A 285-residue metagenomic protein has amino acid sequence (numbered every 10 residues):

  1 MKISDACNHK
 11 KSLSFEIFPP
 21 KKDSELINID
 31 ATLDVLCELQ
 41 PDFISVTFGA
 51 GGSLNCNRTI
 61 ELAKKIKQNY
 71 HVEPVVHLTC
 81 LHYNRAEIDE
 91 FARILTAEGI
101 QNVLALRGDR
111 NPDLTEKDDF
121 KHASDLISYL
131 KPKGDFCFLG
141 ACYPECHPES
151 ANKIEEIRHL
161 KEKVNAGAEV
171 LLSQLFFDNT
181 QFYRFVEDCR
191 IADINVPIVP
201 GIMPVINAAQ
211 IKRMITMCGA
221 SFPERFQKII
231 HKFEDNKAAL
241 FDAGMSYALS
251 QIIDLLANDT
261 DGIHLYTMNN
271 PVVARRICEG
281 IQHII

Functional and structural regions predicted by a protein language model:
M1-F15, K22, Q282-I285: N-terminal amphipathic alpha-helix/helix-capping segment at the start of soluble metabolic enzymes
K2-I3, L26-V35, G52-Y70: Glycine-rich, positively charged N-terminal anion/phosphate-binding segment
S12-N28, P74-A86, L139-E155, K232-S246: Active-site mouth loops of central-metabolism enzymes
E16, I44, L95, K163 (+3 more regions): Conserved, mostly hydrophobic/aromatic
I17-P20, T47-G51, H77-Y83, G108-R110 (+5 more regions): Active-site beta-loop-alpha junctions enriched in small/polar residues
P41-L62, G108-D118, E169-F182, M268-P271: Glycine-rich, proline-tolerant flexible connector loops at the mouths of alpha/beta enzymes
D118, H122-Y143, I191-M245, S250 (+1 more regions): Active-site pocket-lining/capping segments in soluble small-molecule metabolic enzymes
L126, F182, P271-I285: C-terminal helical cap(s) of enzyme catalytic domains, especially alpha/beta-barrels
